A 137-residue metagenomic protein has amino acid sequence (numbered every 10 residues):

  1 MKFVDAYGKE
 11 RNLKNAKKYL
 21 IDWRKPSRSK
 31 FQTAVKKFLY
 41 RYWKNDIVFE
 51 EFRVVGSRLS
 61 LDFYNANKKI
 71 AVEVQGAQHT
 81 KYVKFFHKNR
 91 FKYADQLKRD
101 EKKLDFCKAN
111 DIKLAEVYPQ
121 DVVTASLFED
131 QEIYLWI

Functional and structural regions predicted by a protein language model:
M1-I137: Nucleic-acid endo/exonuclease domains
